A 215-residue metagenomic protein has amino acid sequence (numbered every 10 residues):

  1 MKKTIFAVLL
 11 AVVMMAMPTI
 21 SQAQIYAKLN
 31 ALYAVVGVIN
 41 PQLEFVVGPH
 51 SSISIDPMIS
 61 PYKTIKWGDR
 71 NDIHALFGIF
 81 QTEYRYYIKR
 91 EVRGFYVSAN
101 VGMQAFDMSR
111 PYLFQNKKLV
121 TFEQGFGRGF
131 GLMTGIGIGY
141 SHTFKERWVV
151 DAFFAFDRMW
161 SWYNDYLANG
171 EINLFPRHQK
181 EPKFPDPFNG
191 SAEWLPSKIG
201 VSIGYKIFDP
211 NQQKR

Functional and structural regions predicted by a protein language model:
A7-M17: Bacterial N-terminal signal peptides
M17-A23: Sec/Tat signal peptide C-region and signal peptidase I cleavage site
Q24-V36, S52-P61: Transmembrane beta-strand segments that form the barrel wall of outer-membrane beta-barrel proteins
I25, G37-P41, G78-T82, F130-I138 (+2 more regions): Hydrophobic, lipid-facing positions within transmembrane beta-strands of outer-membrane proteins
F45-A152, Y205-P210: Gram-negative (and chloroplast) outer-membrane scaffold detector with strong preference for beta-barrel transmembrane
Y87, E193-R215: Outer-membrane beta-barrel "beta-signal"
G102-M108, F154-I172: Short, solvent-exposed beta-strand-terminating loops
Q115-V120, Y166-P185: Solvent-exposed loop segments that connect transmembrane elements
